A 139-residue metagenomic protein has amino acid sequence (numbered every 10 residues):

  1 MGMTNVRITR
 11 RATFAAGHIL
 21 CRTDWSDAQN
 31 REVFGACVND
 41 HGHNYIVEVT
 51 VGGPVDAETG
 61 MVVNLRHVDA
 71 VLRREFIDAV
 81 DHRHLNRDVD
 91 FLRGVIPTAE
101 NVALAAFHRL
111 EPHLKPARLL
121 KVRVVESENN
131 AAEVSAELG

Functional and structural regions predicted by a protein language model:
G2-G139: Charge-rich, low-complexity N-terminal segments
